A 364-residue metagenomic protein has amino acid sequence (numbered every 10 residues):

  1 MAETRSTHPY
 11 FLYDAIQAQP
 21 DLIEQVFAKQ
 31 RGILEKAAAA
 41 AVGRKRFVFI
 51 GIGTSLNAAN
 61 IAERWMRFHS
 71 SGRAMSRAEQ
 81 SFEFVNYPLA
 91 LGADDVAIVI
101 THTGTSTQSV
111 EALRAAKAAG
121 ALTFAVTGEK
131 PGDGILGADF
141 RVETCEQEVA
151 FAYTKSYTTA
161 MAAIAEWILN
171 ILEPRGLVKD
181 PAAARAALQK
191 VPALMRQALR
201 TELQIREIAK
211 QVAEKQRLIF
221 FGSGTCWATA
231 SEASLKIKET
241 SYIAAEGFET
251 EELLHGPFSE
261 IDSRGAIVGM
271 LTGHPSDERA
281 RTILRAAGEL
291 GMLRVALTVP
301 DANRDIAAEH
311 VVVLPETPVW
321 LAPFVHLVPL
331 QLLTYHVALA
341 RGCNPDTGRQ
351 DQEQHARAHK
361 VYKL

Functional and structural regions predicted by a protein language model:
M1-S6: Short, contiguous pre-domain boundary segments
T7-K45, F140-E143, Q147-A266, R341-L364: Active-site phosphate/pyrophosphate-binding segments
A40-V191, F258, A266, M270-E316 (+1 more regions): Glycine-rich phosphate-binding loops that contact phosphosugars or nucleotide phosphates
F84, T101-H102, T240, F324 (+1 more regions): Short N-terminal signal/transit or membrane-insertion segments and the immediately adjacent low-complexity/disordered
Q108, A152, T225-C226, R279 (+2 more regions): Residues at the start of alpha-helices and the adjacent loop-to-helix junctions
V311-V313, T317-L339, C343-P345: Internal helix-turn-beta structural module
